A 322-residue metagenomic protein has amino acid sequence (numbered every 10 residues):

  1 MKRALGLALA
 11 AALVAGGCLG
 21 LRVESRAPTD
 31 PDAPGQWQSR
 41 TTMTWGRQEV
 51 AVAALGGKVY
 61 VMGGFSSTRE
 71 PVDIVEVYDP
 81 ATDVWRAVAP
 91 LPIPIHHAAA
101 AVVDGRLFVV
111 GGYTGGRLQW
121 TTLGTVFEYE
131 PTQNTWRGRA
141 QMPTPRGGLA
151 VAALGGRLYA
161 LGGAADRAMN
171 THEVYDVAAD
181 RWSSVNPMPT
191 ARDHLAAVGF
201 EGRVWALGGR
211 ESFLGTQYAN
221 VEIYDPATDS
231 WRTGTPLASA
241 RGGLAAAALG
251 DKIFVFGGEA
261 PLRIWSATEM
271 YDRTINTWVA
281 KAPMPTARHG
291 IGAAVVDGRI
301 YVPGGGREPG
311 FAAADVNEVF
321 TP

Functional and structural regions predicted by a protein language model:
M1-A8: Bacterial N-terminal signal peptides that target proteins for export
A8-G16: Bacterial N-terminal signal peptides
L19-P322: Kelch-like beta-propeller repeat domains
